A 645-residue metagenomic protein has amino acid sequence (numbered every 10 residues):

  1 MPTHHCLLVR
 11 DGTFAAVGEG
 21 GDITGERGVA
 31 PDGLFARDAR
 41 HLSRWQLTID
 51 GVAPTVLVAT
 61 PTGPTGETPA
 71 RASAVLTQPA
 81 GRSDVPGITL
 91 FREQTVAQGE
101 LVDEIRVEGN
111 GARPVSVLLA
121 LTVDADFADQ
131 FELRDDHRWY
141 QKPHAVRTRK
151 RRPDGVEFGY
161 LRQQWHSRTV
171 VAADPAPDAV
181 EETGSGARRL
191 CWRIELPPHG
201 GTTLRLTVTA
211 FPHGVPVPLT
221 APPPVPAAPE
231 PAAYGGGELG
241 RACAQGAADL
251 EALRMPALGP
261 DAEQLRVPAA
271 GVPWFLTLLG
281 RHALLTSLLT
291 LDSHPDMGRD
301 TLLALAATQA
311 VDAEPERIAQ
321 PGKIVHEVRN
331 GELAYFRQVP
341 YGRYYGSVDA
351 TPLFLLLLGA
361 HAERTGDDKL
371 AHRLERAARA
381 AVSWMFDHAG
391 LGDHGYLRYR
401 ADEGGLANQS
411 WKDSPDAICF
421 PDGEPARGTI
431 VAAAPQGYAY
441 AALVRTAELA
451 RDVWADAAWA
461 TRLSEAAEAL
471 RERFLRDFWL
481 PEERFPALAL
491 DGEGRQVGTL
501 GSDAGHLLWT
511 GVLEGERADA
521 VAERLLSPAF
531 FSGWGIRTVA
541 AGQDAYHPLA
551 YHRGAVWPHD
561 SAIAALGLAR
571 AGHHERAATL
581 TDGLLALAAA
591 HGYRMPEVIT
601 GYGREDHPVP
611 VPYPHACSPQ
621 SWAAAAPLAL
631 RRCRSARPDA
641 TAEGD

Functional and structural regions predicted by a protein language model:
M1-A248, P260-H282, L288-R299, N330-A334 (+6 more regions): Terminal accessory carbohydrate-recognition/targeting modules of carbohydrate-active enzymes
R71, L76-R82, A233-T277, A306-V339 (+4 more regions): Extended glycan-interaction surfaces of carbohydrate-active proteins
N110, V115-S116, E195-P197, L449 (+6 more regions): Beta-rich accessory regions
V123-P143, F211, V215, A378-L406 (+1 more regions): Replace the tail clause
L190-P198, Y345, A426-A434: Exposed beta-sheet edge/beta-hairpin loop segments within beta-rich domains
P218-P224, E238-Q245, H294-T308, D367-D387 (+5 more regions): Extended, well-ordered alpha-helical scaffold segments
L276-E403, A433-Q436, P558-A577, T581 (+2 more regions): Aromatic-rich carbohydrate-recognition surfaces in CAZymes
A432-W454, L463, L470-R473, V512 (+1 more regions): Long, repeat-rich segments with strong aromatic
